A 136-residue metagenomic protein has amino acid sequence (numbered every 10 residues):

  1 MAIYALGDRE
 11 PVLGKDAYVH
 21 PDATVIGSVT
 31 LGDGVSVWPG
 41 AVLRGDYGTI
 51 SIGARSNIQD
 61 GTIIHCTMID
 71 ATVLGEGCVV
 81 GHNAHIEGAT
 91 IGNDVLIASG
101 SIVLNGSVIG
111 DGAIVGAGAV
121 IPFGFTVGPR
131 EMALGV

Functional and structural regions predicted by a protein language model:
M1-L13, Y18, G40, D46-T62 (+3 more regions): Glycine-rich hexapeptide-repeat left-handed beta-helix
P21, D33: Glycine/alanine-rich phosphate-binding loops at beta-alpha junctions
V25-I26, I86: Conserved short hydrophobic patches within well-ordered secondary structure
I26-G32: N-terminal glycine-rich anion-binding loops that anchor highly charged ligand groups
